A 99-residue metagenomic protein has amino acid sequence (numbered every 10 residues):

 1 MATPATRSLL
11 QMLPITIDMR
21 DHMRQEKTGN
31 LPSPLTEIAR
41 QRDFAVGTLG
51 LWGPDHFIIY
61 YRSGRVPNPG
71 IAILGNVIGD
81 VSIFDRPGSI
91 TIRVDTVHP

Functional and structural regions predicted by a protein language model:
M1-S8: Short, surface-exposed binding/anchoring microloops in extracellular/periplasmic proteins
T3, L13, I17-P99: Glycine-rich active-site loops that engage anionic ligands at enzyme catalytic sites
